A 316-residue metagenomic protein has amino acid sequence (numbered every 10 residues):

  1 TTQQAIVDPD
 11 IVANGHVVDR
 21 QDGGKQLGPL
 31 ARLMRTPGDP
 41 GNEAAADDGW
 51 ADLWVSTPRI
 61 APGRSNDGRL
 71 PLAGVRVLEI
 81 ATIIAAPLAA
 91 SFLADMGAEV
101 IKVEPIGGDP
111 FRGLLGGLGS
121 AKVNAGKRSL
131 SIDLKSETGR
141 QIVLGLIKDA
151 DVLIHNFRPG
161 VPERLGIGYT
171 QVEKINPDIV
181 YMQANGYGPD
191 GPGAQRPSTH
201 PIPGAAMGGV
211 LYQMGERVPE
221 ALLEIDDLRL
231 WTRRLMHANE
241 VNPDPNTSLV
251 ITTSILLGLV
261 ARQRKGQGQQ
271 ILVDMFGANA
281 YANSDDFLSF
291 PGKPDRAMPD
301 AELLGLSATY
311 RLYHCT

Functional and structural regions predicted by a protein language model:
T1-G107, E173-Q183, A261-R264, N279-T316: Acyl-CoA thioester-binding alpha/beta core of soluble enzymes
I6, P87, P110, R164 (+1 more regions): Generic structural signal for helix capping and beta-alpha/helix-loop junctions
A13-V17, G117-K122, P197-P203, S289-F290: Short, hinge-like loop/turn segments at secondary-structure boundaries
G23-E43, G119-Q141, G145, P203-Y212 (+2 more regions): Redox-cofactor-proximal catalytic regions of oxidoreductases
L78, S120-K174, N185: A structured beta-alpha segment of the ubiquitous adenosine-cofactor-binding alpha/beta core
I84, G107, T138, G160-P162 (+3 more regions): Glycine-rich nucleotide phosphate-binding loop and flanking beta-alpha elements of Rossmann-like dinucleotide-binding
A98, K102-L130: Glycine-rich phosphate-binding loop and adjoining beta1-alpha1-beta2 segment of Rossmann-like nucleotide-binding folds
L165-C315: Active-site-adjacent "lid/gating" segments in soluble enzymes
